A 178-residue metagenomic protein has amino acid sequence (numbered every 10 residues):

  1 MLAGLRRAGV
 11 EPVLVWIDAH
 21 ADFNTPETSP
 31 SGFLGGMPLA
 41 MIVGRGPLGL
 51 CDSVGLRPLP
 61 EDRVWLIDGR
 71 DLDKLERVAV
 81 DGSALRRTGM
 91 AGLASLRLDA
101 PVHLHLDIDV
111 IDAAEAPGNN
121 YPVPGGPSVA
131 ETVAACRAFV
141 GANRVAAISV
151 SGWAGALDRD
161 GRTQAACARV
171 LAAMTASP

Functional and structural regions predicted by a protein language model:
M1-L50: Active-site histidine-anchored catalytic micro-motif
G4-R7, E11, K74-P178: Catalytic cores of soluble, metal-dependent hydrolases
V13-W16, L66-D68, A147-S149: A structural signal for short, well-ordered beta-strand segments and their strand-loop junctions that often border
I17-A19, I67, L104-I108: Active-site flanking residues adjacent to catalytic metal/cofactor-binding acidic residues
A21, G46, D71, D109 (+1 more regions): Short, glycine/serine-rich, charged loops/turns that create anion-binding and catalytic segments at active sites
G32-L59, I67-K74, L85-A91: Active-site glycine-rich loop that binds ribose-phosphate moieties when present
P58-D62, R97-D99: Short gly/pro-enriched beta-turn/loop segments at secondary-structure junctions
D62, L66, V170: A structured phosphate/pyrophosphate-recognition subdomain
